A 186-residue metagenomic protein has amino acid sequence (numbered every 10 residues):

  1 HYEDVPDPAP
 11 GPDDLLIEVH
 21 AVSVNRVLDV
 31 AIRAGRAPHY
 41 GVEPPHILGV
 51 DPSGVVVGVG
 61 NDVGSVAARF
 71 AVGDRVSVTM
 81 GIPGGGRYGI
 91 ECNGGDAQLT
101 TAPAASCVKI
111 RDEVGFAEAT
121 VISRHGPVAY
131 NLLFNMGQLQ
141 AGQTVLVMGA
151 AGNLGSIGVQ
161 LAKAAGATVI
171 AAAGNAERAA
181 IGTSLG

Functional and structural regions predicted by a protein language model:
P6-V24, R36-I82, D112: Glycine-rich beta-strand-centered segment in the early N-terminal region that forms part of a ligand/cofactor-binding
V30-R36: Short Gly/aromatic-enriched secondary-structure transition segments
P44, V114-I122: Short pre-catalytic strand/loop immediately N-terminal to key active-site residues, enriched for Gly-Thr
V55, D74-R75, L99, T144 (+1 more regions): Residue-level marker of beta-strand positions
P83-C92: Short, Lys/Arg- and Gly-enriched loop/turn segments at beta-strand edges
G95: A small-molecule sensor/coupling module
T101-K109, E113: Structured surface patches comprising rigid loops and adjacent beta-strands/short helices at the edges of well-ordered
A119-G186: Mid-domain Rossmann-like dinucleotide-binding core that forms the NAD(H)/NADP(H) cofactor-binding site
